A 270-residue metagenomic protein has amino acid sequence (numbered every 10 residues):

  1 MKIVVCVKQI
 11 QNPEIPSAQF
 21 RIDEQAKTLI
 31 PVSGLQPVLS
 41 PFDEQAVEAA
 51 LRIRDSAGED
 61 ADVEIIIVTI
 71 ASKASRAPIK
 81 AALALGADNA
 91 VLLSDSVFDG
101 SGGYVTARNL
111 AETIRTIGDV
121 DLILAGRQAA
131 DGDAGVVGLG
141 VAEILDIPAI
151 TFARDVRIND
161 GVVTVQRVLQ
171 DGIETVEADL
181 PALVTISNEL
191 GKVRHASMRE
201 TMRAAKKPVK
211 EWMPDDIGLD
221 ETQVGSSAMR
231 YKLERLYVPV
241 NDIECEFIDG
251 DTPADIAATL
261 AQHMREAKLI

Functional and structural regions predicted by a protein language model:
M1-I270: N-terminal glycine-rich FAD/FM-binding segment characteristic of electron-transfer flavoproteins
